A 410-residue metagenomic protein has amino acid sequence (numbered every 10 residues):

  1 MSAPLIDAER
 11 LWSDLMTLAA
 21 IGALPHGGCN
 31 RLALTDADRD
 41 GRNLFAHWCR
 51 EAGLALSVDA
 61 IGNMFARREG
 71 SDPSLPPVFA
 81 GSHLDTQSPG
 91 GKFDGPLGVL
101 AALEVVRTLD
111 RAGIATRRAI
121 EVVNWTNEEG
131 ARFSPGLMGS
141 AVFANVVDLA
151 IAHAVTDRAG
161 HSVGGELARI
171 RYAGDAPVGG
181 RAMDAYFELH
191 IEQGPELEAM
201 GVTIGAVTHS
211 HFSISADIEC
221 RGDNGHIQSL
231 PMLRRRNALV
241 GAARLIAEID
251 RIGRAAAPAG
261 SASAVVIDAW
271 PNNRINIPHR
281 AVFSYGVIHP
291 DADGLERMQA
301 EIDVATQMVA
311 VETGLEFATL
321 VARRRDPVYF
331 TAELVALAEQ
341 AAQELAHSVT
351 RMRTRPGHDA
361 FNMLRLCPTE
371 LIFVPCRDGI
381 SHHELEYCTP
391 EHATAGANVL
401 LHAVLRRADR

Functional and structural regions predicted by a protein language model:
L5-G91: Acidic/His- and Gly-rich active-site-bordering loop/insert found across diverse amide/peptide-bond hydrolases
L11-D14, A19-L24, G81-S82, V349-N398 (+1 more regions): Zn-dependent metallopeptidase/amidohydrolase metal-coordination segment
L18, A80, P89-E129, I214-C220 (+4 more regions): Alpha-helical metal-binding/catalytic segments enriched in His/Glu/Asp
A33, S263-N272, S284-D291, E316-V335 (+2 more regions): A short beta-alpha structural unit
D59, A115-A119, G174-V178, S229 (+5 more regions): Flexible, glycine/charged-enriched surface loops at secondary-structure junctions
L84-T86, I120-A131, Q193, N224 (+3 more regions): Acidic, glycine-rich active-site loops and adjacent beta-strand->loop/helix elements that engage anionic groups
E128, R132-D293: Midchain, well-structured core segments that form catalytic/ion-binding scaffolds
H226, L230-A256, Q299, V304 (+1 more regions): His/Asp/Glu-rich mid-to-C-terminal helical/loop segments that flank catalytic regions of hydrolases
